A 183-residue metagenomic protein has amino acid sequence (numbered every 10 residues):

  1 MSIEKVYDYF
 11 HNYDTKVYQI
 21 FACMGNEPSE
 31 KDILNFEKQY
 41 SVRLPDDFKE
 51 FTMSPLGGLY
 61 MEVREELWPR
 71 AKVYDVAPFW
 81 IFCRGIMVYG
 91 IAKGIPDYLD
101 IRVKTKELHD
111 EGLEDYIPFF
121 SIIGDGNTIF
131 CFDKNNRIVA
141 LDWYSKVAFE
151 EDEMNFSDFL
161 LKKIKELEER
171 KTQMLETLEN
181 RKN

Functional and structural regions predicted by a protein language model:
M1-G124, R181: A surface-exposed partner-binding patch
Y7, E37, L161-I164, L175: Residue-level detector of alpha-helical secondary structure
E65-E66, F132-R137: Short, surface-exposed, charged loop/turn segments at secondary-structure junctions
P118, N127-F132: Short, surface-exposed beta-strand/loop micro-motifs that present aromatic residues
G124-D125, N135: Short strand-connecting beta-turns/loops that link adjacent beta-strands
N136-S145: Intrinsically disordered, low-complexity regulatory segments enriched in Ser/Thr/Pro and charged residues
F149-E169: Compact, glycine/acidic-enriched structural inserts
E166-K182: Acidic, carboxylate-rich catalytic segments that either coordinate divalent cations
